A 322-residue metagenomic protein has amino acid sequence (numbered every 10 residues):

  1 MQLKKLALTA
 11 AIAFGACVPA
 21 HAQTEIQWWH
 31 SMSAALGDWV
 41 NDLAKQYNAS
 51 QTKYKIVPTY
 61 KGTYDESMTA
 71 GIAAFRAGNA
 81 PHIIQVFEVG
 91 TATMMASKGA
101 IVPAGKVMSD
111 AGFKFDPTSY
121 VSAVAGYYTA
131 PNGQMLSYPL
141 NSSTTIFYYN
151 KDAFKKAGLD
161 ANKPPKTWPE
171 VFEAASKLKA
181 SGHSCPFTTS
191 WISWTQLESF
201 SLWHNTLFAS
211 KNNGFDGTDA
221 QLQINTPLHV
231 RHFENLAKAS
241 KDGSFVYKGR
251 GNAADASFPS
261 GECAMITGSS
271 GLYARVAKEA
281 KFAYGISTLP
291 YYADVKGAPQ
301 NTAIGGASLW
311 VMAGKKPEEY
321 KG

Functional and structural regions predicted by a protein language model:
L8-A11, A22-K98, D110-D116, A161 (+3 more regions): Conserved N-terminal structural module of periplasmic/extracytoplasmic solute-binding proteins
A49-S50, A77, G133, A157 (+4 more regions): Extracytoplasmic/periplasmic substrate-recognition and gating elements
Y60-A70, K166-F172, V246-S260: Short helix-initiation/N-cap motifs at beta->coil->alpha
H82-Q85, A264-S269, G285: Paired acidic/hydrophobic, glycine-rich loop segments that form the ligand-binding mouth/hinge of periplasmic-binding
F87-I146, F172, E198-L202, G285: Hinge/lid segment of periplasmic solute-binding proteins
G105-Y120, P164, T206-R231, K278-E279 (+1 more regions): Short, solvent-exposed loop/beta-turn-alpha elements that line the ligand-binding surface or hinge of extracytoplasmic
T129-L140, T145, K155, P169-Q221 (+1 more regions): Extracytoplasmic/periplasmic solute-binding protein
F172-L178, G217-K248: Glycine-centered hinge/linker elements that transmit conformational signals in sensory and ligand-binding systems
